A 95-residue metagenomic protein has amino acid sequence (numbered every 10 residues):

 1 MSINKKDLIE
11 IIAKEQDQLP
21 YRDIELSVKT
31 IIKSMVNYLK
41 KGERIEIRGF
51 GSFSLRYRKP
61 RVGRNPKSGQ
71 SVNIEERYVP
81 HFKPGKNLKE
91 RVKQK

Functional and structural regions predicted by a protein language model:
M1-K95: Strongly charged
